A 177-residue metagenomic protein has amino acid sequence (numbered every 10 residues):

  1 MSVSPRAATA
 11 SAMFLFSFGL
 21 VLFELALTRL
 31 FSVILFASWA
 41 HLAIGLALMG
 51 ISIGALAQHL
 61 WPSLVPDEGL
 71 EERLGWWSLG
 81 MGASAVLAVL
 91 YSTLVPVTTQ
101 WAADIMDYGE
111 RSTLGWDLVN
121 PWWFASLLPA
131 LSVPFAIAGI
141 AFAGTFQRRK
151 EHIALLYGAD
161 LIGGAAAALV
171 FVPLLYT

Functional and structural regions predicted by a protein language model:
M1-T177: Alpha-helical transmembrane segments of multi-pass membrane proteins
